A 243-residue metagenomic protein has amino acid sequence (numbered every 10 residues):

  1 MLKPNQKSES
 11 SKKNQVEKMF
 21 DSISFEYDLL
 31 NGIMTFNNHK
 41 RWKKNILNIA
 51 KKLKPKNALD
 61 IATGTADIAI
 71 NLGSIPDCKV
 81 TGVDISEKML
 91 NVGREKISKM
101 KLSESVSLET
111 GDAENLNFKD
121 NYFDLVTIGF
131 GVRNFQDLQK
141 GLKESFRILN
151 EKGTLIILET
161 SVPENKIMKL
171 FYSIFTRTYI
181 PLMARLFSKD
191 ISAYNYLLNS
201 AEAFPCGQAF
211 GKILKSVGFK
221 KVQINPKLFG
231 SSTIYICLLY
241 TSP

Functional and structural regions predicted by a protein language model:
M1-V16: N-terminal auxiliary segments of SAM/dcSAM-dependent transferases
Q15, L158, V162-I213, Q223: C-terminal alpha-helical "lid/dimerization" subdomain adjacent to the S-adenosyl-L-methionine
F36-K56: Conserved alpha-helix/loop element of class I SAM-dependent methyltransferases that forms part of the SAM/SAH-binding
N57-N115: Class I SAM-dependent methyltransferase SAM/SAH-binding core
E114-L125: A short acidic, Gly/Pro-enriched loop at the edge of an enzyme's catalytic core that lines a small-molecule cofactor
D124-D137: A short SAM/SAH-binding and catalytic strip from SAM-dependent methyltransferases
Q139-E151: A short glycine-rich, Lys/Arg-flanked "PGG" loop and its adjoining helix->strand segment in the class I
Y240-P243: Conserved small/polar residues in nucleotide/adenosyl-binding loops
